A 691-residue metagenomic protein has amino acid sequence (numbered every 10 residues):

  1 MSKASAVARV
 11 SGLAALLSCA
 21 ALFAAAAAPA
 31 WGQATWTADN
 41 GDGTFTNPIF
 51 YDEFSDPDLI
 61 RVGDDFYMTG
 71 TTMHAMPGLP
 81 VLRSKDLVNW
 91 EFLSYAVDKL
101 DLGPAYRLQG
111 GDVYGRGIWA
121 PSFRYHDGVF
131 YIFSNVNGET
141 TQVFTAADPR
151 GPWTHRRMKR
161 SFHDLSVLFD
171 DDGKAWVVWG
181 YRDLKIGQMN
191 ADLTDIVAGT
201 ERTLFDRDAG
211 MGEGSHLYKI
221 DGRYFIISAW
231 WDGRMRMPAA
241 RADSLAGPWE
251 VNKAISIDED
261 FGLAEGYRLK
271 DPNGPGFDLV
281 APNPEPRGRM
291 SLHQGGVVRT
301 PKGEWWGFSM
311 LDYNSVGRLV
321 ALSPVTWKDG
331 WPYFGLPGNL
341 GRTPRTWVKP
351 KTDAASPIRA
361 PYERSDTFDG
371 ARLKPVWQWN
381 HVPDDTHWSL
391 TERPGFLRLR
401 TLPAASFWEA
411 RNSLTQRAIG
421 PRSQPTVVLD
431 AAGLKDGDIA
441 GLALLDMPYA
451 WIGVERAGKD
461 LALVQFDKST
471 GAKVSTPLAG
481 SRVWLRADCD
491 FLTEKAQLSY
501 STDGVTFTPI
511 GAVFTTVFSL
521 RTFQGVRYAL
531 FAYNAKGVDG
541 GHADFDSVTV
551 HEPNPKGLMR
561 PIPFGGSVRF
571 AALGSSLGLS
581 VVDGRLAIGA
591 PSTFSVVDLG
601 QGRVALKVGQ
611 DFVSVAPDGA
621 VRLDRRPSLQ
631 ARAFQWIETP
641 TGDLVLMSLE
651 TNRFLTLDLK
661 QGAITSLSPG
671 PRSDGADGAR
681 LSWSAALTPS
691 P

Functional and structural regions predicted by a protein language model:
M1-R9: N-terminal secretory signal peptides that target proteins for export/translocation
R9-G12, D583: Intrinsic disorder/low-complexity segments, especially N-terminal tails and targeting/processing regions
S11-A26: Bacterial N-terminal signal peptides
W31-F564, T593, A631-Q635: Carbohydrate-active catalytic/glycan-binding domains of CAZyme proteins, especially the secreted or lumenal ectodomains
M559-P691: Lectin-like carbohydrate-binding module/patch detector with strong preference for beta-trefoil
